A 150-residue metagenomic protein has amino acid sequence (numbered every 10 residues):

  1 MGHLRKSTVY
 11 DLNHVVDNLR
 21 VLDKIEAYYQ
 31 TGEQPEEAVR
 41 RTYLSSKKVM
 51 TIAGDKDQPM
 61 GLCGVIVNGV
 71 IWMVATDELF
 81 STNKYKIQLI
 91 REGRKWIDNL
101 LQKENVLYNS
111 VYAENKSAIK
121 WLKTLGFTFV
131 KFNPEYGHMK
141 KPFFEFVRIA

Functional and structural regions predicted by a protein language model:
M1-D17: A short beta-loop-alpha structural element at the N-terminal edge of CoA-dependent acyl/N-acetyltransferase catalytic
L22-V39: Conserved GNAT-fold acetyl-CoA-binding loop/helix
V39-I52, G61: A short helix-loop-beta-strand connector motif used in the catalytic cores of GNAT acetyltransferases and, in some
T51, D57-W72: Conserved beta-strand in the GNAT
V67-Q88: Conserved acetyl-CoA binding element of GNAT-fold acetyltransferases
R91-L107: Conserved acyl-CoA
E104-K123, E135-M139: Conserved beta-strand-loop-alpha-helix junction that forms the acyl-donor binding cleft
E135-A150: C-terminal "cap" of GNAT-fold acetyltransferases
